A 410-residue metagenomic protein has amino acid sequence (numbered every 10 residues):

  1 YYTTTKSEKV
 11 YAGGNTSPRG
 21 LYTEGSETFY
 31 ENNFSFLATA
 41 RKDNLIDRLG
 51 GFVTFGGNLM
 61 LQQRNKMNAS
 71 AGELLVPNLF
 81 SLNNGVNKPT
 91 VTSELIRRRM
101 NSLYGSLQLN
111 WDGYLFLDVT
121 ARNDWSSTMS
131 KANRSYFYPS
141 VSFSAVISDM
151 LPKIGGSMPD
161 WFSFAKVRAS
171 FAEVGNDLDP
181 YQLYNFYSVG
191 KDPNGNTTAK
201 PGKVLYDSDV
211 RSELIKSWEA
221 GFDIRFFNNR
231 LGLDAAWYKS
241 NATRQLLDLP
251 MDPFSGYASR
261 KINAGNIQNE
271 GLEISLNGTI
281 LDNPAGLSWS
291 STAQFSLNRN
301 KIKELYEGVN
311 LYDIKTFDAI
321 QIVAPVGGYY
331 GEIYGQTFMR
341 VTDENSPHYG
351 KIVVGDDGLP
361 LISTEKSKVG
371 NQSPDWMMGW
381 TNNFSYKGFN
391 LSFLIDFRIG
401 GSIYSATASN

Functional and structural regions predicted by a protein language model:
Y1-E8, S17-V326, G379, K387: Extracellular/periplasmic, surface-exposed regions of secreted and cell-surface proteins
T4-K6, N65, L178, Y334 (+2 more regions): Short helix/loop capping segments that flank catalytic or ligand/cofactor-binding pockets
E8-A12, A69-G72, G308-V309, D396-I399 (+1 more regions): Short Gly/aromatic-enriched secondary-structure transition segments
S126-S127, A242-T243, G370-Q372, G400-S402: A short local loop/turn or secondary-structure capping micro-motif enriched for an aromatic residue
D160, A242, K301, L359 (+1 more regions): C-terminal beta-signal and adjacent terminal beta-strands/loops of Gram-negative outer-membrane beta-barrel proteins
G202-V204, S363, P374-D375: Flexible glycine/proline-enriched surface loops and loop-helix/loop-strand junctions
I262, L281-Q372, I403, T407-N410: Conserved small-residue
S288-S290, N371-I399: Conserved C-terminal beta-signal and adjacent last beta-strands/turns of outer-membrane beta-barrel proteins
